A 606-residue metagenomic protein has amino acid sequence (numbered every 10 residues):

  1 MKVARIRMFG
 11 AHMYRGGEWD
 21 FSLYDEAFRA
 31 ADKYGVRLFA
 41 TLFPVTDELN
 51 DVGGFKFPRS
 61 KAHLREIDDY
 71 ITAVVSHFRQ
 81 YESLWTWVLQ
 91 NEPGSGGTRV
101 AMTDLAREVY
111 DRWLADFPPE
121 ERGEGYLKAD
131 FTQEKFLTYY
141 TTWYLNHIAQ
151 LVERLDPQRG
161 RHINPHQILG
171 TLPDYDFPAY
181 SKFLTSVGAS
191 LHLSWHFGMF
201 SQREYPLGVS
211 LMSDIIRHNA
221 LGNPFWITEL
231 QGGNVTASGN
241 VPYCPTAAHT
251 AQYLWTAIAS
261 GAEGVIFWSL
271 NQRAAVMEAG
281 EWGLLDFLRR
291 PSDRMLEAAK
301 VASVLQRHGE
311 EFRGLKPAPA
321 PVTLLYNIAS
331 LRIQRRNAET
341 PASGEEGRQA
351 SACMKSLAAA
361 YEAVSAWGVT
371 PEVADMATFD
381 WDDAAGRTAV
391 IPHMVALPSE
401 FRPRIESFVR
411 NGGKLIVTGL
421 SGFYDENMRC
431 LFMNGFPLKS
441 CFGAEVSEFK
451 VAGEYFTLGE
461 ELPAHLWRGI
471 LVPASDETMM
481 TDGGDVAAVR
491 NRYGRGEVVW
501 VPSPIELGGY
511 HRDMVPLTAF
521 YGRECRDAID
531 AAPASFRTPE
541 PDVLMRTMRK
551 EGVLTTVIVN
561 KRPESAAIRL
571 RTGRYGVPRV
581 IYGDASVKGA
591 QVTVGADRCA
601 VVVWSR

Functional and structural regions predicted by a protein language model:
M1-K2, Y34-L38, Q80-W85, D156-R161 (+5 more regions): Short, well-ordered coil/turn segments that N-cap beta-strands
K2-E66, T141-L155: Aromatic-lined substrate-binding rim segments of carbohydrate-active enzymes
M8-S22, D47-L64, Y126-D130, V235-P242 (+2 more regions): Surface-exposed, active-site-proximal loop segments in enzymatic domains
P58, D69-A73, H77-I215: Polysaccharide-binding and catalytic clefts of secreted carbohydrate-active enzymes
H162-P165, G170-M354, S447-G453, T457-G459 (+6 more regions): Hydrophobic targeting/anchoring helices
Y361-D382: A short, well-structured beta->alpha microelement
P392-R606: A conserved amphipathic helix/loop scaffold that creates a polar/acidic microenvironment used either to coordinate
